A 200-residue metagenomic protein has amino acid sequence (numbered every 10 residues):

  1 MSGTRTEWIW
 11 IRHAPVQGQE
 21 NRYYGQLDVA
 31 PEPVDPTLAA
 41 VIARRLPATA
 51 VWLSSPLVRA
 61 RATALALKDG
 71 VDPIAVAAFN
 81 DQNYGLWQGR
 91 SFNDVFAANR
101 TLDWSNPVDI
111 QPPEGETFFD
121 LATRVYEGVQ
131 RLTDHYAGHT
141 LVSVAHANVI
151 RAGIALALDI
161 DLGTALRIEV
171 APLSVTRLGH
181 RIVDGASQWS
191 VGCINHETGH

Functional and structural regions predicted by a protein language model:
M1-E7, A48, Q82-N93, D134 (+2 more regions): Acidic, low-complexity terminal tails and accessory targeting/binding regions of phosphate-metabolizing enzymes
T4-V71: Active-site-proximal alpha-helix that buttresses catalytic centers in soluble enzyme cores
I11, V76-A78, G192-I194: Conserved beta-strand termini and adjacent loop/short-helix elements that scaffold enzyme active sites in alpha/beta
Q17, R59-R61, D81, L141 (+1 more regions): Short, active-site-adjacent cap segments at secondary-structure transitions
D28, L67-Y126: Phosphate-handling substructures
A40-R44, A122, Y126-D134: Generic structural signal for well-ordered alpha-helical scaffold segments
A66, A152-L156: Active-site signature of alpha/beta-hydrolase-fold catalytic machinery across serine- and Asp/Cys-nucleophile hydrolases
H146: Short basic (Lys/Arg) and small-residue
